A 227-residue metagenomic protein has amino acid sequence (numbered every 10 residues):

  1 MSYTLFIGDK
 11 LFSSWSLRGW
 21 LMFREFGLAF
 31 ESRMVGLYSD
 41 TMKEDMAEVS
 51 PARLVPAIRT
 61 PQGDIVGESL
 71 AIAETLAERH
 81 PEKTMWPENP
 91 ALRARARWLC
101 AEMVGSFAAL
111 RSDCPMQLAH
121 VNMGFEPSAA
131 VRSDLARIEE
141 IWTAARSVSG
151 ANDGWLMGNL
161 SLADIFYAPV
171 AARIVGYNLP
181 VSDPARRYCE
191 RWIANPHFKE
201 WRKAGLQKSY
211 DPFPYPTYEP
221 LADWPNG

Functional and structural regions predicted by a protein language model:
M1-P127: GST-like domain detector, emphasizing the conserved glutathione-binding G-site in the N-terminal thioredoxin-like
L5-I7, R33, G158, G176 (+1 more regions): Short, contiguous strand/loop micro-motifs
G36-S39, Y188, L206: Conserved beta-strand edge residues that scaffold enzyme active sites
M46-V49, K199, Y215-T217: Short low-complexity, flexible loop/linker segments enriched in glycine and/or proline with clustered acidic
A77, V170-A171, R202: Active-site-flanking alpha-helical
M103, F107-A194: GST-like fold's C-terminal all-alpha helical module
L135-I138, W142, P196-F213: Charged/polar, low-hydrophobicity segments characteristic of intrinsically disordered regions and flexible loops
G205-G227: Acidic/histidine-enriched, glycine/proline-rich intrinsically disordered or flexible terminal extensions
